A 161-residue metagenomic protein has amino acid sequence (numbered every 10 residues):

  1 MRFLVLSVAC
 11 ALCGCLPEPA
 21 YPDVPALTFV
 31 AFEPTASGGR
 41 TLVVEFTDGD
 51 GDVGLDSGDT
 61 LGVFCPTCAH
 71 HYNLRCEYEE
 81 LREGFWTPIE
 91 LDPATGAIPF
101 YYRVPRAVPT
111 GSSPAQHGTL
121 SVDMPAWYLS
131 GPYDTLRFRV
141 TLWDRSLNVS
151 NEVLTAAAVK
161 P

Functional and structural regions predicted by a protein language model:
M1-S7: Sec-dependent signal peptide recognition, specifically the positively charged N-region followed immediately by
A11-G14: C-terminal motif of bacterial Sec signal peptides marking the signal peptidase cleavage site
P17-P161: Non-catalytic macromolecular-recognition regions in eukaryotic signaling proteins
